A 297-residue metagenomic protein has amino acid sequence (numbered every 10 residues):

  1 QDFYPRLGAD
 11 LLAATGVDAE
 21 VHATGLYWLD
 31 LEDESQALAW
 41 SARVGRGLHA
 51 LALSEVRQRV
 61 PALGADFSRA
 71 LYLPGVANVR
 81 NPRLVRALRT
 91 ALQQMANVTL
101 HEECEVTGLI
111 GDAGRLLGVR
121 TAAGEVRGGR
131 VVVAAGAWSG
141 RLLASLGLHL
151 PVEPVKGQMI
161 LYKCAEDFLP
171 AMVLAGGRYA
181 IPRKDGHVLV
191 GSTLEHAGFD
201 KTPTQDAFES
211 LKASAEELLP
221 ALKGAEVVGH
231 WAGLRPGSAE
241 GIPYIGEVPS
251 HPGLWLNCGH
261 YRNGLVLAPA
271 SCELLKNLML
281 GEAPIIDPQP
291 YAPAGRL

Functional and structural regions predicted by a protein language model:
Q1-R59, S214-E216: Dinucleotide-binding Rossmann-like beta1-alpha1 core, especially the glycine-rich loop that anchors the ADP
Q1-Y4, E34-L38, L53, N81-V85 (+5 more regions): A general structural signal for well-ordered alpha-helical segments in protein cores
L7, G16-H22, R115, E125-V126 (+1 more regions): Active-site substrate-recognition segment that forms the wall of the catalytic cavity or substrate channel
W28-E34, L71-T90, T202-A207, V266: Short beta-strand to alpha-helix junction loop
G47-H49, T99, H149, E226: Conserved beta-strand segments of alpha/beta enzyme cores
A52-L53, E102-C104, G229-W231: Short loop/edge segments at beta-strand edges and connector loops that shape dinucleotide/nucleotide cofactor-binding
L71-R130, G140: Helical element adjacent to the flavin cofactor pocket in flavoenzyme catalytic cores
L219-L297: C-terminal catalytic lobe of FAD-dependent flavoproteins
